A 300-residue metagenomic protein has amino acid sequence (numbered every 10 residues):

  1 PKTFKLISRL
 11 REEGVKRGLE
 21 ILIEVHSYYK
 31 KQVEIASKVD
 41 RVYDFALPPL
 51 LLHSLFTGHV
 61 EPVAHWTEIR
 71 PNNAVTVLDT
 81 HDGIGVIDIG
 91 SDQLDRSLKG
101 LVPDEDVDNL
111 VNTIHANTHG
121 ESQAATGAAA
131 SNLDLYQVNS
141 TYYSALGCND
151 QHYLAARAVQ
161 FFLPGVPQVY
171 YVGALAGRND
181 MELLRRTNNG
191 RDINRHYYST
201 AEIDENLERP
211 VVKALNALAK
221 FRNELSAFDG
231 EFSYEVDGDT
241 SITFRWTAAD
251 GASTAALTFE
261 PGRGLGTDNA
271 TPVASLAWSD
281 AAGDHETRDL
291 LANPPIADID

Functional and structural regions predicted by a protein language model:
P1-D300: Active-site and adjacent substrate-binding regions of carbohydrate-active enzymes
